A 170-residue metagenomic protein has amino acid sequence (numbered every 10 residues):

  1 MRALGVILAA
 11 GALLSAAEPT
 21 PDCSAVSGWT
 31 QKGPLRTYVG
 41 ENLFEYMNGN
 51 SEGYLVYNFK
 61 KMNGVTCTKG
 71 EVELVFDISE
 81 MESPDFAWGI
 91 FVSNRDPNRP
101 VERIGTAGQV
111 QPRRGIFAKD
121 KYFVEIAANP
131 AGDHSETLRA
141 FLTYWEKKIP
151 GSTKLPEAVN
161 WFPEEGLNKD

Functional and structural regions predicted by a protein language model:
G5-D170: Soluble, non-membrane globular domain cores that form compact, hydrophobic packing and curved binding surfaces
